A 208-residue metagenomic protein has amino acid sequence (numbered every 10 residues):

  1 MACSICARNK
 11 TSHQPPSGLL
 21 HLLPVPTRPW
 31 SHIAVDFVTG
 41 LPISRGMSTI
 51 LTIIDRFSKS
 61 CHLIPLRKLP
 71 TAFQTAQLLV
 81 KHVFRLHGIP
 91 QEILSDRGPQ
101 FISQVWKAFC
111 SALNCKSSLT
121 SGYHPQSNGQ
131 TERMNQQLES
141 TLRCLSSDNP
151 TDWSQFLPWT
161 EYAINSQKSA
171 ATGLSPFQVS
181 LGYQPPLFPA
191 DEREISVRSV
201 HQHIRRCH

Functional and structural regions predicted by a protein language model:
M1-K10, R28-H32, S60, A72 (+3 more regions): Domain-scale segment recognizer with a strong primary affinity for retroviral/LTR-retrotransposon integrase
P16-V35: Structured nucleic-acid-interacting core domains from mobile-element enzymes and related host factors, especially RNase
L19, F37, T49, L66 (+2 more regions): Short beta-alpha junctions and helix-cap segments that line functional grooves
T27, F37-T39, D55, K68 (+2 more regions): Short, flexible loop/turn elements at secondary-structure junctions
P29-H62: An active-site-proximal beta-strand-loop segment
V38, I54-R56, L66-L69, T120-S121 (+1 more regions): Structured beta-strand/turn binding interfaces of compact recognition modules in eukaryotic regulators
P42, I64-R85: Active-site beta-loop-alpha junctions of metal-dependent nucleic acid enzymes, especially the RNase H-like/DDE
